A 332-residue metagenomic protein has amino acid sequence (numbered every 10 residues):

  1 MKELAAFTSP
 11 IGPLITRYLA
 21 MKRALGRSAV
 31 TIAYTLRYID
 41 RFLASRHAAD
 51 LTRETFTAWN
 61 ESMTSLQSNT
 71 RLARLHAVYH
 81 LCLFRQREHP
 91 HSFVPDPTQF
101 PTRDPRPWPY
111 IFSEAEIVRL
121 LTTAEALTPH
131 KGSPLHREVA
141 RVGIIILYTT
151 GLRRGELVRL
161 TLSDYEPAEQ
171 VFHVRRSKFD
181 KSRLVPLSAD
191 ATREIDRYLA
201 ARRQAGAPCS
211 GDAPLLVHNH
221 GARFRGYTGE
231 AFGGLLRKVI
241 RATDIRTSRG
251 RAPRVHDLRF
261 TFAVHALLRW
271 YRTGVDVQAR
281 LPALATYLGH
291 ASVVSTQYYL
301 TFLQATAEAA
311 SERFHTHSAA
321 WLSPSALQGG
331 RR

Functional and structural regions predicted by a protein language model:
M1-R332: Conserved catalytic core of the tyrosine transesterase superfamily
